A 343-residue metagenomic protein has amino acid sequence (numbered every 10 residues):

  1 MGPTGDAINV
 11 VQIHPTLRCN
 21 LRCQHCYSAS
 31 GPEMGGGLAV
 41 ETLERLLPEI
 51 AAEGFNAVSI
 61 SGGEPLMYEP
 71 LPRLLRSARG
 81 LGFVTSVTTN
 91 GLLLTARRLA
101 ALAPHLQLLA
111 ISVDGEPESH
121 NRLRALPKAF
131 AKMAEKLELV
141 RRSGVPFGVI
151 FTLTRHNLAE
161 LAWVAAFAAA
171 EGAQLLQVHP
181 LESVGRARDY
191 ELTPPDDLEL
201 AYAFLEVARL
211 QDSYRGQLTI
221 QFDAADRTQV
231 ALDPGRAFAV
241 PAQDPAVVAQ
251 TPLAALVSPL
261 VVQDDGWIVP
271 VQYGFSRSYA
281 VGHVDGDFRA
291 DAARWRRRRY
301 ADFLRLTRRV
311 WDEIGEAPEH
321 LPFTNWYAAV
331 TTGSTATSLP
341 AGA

Functional and structural regions predicted by a protein language model:
M1-G5, W267-A343: Flexible mid-to-C-terminal extensions adjoining Fe-S/redox cofactors in radical SAM and related proteins
M1-H105: Conserved alpha-helical substructure of the radical SAM core
Q12, S59, S86, A110 (+2 more regions): A structural signal for isolated positions on well-ordered beta-strands in alpha/beta enzyme cores
E64, L92-L93, G115, T154-R155 (+1 more regions): Conserved beta-strand edge residues that scaffold enzyme active sites
Y68, L94-A96, L158-L161, V269: Short, well-ordered alpha-helical microsegments
F83, P259-L260: Generic short beta-strand
H105, S112, R122-S258, D264-D265 (+1 more regions): Radical SAM enzyme [4Fe-4S]-AdoMet core and its adjacent flexible, acidic and glycine-rich loops/tails across
